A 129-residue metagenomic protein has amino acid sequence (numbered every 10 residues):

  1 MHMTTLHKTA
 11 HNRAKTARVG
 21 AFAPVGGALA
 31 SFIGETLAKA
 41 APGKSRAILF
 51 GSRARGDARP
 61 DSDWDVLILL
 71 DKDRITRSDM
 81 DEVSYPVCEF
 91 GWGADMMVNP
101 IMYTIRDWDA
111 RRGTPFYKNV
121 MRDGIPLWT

Functional and structural regions predicted by a protein language model:
M1-R46, A54-P60, D71-T129: Catalytic core of pol beta-like nucleotidyltransferases
D65-L69: Short beta-strand->loop micro-motif that forms the acidic, two-metal-ion catalytic signature in nucleotide-processing
